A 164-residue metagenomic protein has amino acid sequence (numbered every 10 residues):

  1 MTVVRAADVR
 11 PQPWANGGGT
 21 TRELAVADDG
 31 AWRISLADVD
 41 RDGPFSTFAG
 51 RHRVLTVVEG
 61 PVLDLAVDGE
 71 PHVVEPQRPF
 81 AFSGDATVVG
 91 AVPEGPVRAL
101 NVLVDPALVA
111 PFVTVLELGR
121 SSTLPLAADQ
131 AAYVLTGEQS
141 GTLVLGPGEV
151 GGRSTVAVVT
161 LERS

Functional and structural regions predicted by a protein language model:
M1-S164: Jelly-roll (double-stranded beta-helix
